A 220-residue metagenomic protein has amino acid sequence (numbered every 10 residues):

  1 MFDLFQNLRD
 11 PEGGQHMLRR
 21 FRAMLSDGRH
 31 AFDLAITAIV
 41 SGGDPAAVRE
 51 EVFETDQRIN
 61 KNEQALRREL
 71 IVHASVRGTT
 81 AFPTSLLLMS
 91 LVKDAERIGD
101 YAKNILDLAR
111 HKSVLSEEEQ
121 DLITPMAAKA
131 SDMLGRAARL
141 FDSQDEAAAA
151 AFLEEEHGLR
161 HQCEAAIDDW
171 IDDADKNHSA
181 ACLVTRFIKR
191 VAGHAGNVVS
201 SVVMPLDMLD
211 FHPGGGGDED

Functional and structural regions predicted by a protein language model:
M1-D220: Cytosolic, long alpha-helical scaffolding segments
